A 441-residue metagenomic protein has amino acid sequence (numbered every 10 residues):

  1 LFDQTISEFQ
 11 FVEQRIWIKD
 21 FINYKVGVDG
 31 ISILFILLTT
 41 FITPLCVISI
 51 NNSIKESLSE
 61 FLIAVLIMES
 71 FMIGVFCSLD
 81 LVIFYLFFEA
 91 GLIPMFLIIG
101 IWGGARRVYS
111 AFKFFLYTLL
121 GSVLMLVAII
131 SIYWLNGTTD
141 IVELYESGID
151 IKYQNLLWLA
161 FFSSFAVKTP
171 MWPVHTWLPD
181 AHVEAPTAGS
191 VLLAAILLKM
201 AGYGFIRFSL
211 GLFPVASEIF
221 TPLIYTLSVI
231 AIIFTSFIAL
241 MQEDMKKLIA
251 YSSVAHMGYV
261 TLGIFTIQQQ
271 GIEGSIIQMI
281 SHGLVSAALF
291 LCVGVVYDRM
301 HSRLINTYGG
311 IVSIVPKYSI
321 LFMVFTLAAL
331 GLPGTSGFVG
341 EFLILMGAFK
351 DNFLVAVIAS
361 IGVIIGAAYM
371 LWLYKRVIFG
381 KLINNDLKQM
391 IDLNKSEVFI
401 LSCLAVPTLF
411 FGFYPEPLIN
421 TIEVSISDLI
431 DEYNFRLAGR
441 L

Functional and structural regions predicted by a protein language model:
L1-F2, T118-V127, A328, I364 (+1 more regions): Hydrophobic alpha-helical membrane-insertion segments
L1-I63, V142, D428: Transmembrane helix-loop-helix hairpins at membrane boundaries of multipass inner-membrane proteins
F2-F9, Y133-T138, P415-N420: Helix-to-loop transition at the C-terminal end of transmembrane segments
T40, G340, I400-L404: Core segments of transmembrane alpha-helices that mediate helix-helix packing or line hydrophobic substrate/ligand
L45-S53, S70-V82, M95-I378: Hydrophobic transmembrane alpha-helices and their helix-loop junctions in integral membrane proteins
L62-M72: Transmembrane alpha-helical segments of multi-pass membrane proteins
E89: Short phosphate-coordinating micro-motif centered on Lys-Gly-acidic
V315-K317, M370-L441: Cytoplasmic/organellar membrane-interface segments at the starts of transmembrane helices in multi-pass inner-membrane
